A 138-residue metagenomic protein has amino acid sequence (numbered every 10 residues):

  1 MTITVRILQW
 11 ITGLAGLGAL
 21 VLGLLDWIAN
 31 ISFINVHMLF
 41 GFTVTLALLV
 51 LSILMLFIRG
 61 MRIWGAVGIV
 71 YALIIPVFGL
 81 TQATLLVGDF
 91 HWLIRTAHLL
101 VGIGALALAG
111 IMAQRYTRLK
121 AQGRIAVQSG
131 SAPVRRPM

Functional and structural regions predicted by a protein language model:
M1-M138: Polytopic transmembrane helical bundles with strong interfacial aromatic enrichment
